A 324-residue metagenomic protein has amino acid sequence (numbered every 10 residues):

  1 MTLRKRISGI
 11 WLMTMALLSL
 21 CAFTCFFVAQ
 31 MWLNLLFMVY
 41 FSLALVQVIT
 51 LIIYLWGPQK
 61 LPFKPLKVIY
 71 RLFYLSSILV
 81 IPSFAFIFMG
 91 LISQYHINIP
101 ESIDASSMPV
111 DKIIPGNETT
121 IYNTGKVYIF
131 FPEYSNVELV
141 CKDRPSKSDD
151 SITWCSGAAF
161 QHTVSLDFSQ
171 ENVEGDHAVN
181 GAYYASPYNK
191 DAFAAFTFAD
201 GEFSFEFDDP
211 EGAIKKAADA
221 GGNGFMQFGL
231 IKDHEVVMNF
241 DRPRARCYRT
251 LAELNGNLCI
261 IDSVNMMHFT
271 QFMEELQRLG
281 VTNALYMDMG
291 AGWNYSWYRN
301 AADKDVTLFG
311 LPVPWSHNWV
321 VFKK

Functional and structural regions predicted by a protein language model:
T2-L17: Juxtamembrane interface helix immediately N-terminal to a transmembrane segment
W11-T14, Y40, A44, Y74-N189 (+1 more regions): Zymogen propeptides
A22-W32, W56-G57: Juxtamembrane "helix-exit" motif on the non-cytosolic side of transmembrane helices
L33-V39: Non-cytosolic membrane-interface motifs at loop->transmembrane helix junctions
Q47-P58: Alpha-helical transmembrane segments
F63-S76: Membrane-interfacial entry segments at the cytosolic side of transmembrane helices
S165-M238: Active-site-adjacent helix-turn-beta-strand microarchitecture at beta-sheet edges that either contains or buttresses
F168-S186, R242-P243, L254-N283, G292-K324: Conserved, well-ordered active-site substructure
